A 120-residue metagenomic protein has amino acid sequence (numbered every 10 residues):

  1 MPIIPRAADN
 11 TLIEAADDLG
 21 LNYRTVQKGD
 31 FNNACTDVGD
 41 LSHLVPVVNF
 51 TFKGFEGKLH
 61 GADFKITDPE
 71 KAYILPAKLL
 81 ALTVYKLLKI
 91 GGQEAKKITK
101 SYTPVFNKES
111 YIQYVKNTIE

Functional and structural regions predicted by a protein language model:
M1-E120: Metal-dependent amide/peptide-bond hydrolase catalytic core, centered on the "pita-bread" metallohydrolase fold
